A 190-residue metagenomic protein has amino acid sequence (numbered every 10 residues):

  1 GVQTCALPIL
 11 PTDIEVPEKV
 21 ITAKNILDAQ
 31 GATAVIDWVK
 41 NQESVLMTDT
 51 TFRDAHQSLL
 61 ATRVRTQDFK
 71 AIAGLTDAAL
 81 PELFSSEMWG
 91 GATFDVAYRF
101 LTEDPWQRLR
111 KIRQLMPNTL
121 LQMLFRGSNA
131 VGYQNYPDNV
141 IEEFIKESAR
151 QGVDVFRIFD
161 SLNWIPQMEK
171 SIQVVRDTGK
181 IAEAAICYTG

Functional and structural regions predicted by a protein language model:
V2-L7: Short, small-residue-biased leader/transition segments that mark boundaries at the very start of proteins
D28-E43, R110-L115: Conserved oxyanion/phosphate-binding beta-strand-loop segments in alpha/beta enzyme cores
Q42-T50: Transmembrane beta-strand segments of Gram-negative outer membrane beta-barrel proteins
M47, A55, I158: Conserved, mostly hydrophobic/aromatic
T50-A61: Conserved phosphate/anionic-ligand binding catalytic regions in large, soluble enzymes, centered on
V64-I72, L101-Q107: Well-ordered, non-membrane alpha-helical segments in soluble/globular domains
D68-A92, E147-V155: Catalytic domains of carbohydrate-active enzymes, especially glycoside hydrolases
G90-G190: Active-site beta->alpha loop and helix N-cap motifs at the rims of alpha/beta catalytic domains
